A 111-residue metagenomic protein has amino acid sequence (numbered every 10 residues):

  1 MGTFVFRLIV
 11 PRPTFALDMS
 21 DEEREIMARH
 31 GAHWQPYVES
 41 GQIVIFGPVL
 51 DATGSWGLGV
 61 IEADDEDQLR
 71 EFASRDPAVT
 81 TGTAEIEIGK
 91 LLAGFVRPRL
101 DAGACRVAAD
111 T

Functional and structural regions predicted by a protein language model:
M1-T111: Conserved, structured core segments of small domains
